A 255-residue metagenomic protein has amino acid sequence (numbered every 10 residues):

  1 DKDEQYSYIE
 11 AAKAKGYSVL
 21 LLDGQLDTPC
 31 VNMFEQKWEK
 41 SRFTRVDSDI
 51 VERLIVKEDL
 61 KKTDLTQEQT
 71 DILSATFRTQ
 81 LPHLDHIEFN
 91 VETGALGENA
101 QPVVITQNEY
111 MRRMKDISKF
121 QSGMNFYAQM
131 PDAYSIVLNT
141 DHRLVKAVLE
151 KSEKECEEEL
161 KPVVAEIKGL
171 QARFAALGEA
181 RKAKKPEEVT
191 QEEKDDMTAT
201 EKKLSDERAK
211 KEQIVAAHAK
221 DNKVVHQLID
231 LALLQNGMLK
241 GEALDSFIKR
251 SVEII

Functional and structural regions predicted by a protein language model:
D1-I255: Long, intrinsically disordered, charge-dense linkers/tails
